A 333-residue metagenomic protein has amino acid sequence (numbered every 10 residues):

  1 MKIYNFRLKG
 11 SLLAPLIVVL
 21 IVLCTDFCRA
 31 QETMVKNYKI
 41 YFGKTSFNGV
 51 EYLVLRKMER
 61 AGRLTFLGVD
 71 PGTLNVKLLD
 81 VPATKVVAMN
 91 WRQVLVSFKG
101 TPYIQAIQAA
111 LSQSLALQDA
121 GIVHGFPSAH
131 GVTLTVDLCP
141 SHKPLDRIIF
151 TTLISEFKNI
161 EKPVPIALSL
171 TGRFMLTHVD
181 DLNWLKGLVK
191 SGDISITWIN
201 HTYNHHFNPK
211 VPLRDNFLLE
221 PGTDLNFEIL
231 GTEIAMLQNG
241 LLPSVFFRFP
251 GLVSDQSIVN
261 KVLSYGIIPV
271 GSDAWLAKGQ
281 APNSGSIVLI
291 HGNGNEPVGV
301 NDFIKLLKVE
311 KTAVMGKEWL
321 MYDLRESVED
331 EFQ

Functional and structural regions predicted by a protein language model:
M1-T135, H142-A167, R173-D180, S286-I290 (+1 more regions): Terminal accessory/targeting
E156-N260, Y265-L289: Metal-dependent polysaccharide deacetylase catalytic core of the NodB/CE4 family, i.e., the active-site-bearing domain
